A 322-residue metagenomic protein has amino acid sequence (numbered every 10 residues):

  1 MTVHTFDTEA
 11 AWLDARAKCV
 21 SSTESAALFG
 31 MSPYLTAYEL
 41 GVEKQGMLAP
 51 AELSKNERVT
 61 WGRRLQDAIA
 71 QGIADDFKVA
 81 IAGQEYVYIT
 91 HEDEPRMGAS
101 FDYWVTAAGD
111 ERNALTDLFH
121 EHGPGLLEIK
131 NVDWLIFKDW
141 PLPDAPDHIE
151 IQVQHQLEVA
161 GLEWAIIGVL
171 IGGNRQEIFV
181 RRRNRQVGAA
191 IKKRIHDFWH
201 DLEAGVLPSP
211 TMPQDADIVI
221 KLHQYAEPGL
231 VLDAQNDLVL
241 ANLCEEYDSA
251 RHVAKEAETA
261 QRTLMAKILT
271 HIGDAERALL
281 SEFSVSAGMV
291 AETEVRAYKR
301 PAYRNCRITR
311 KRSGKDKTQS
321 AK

Functional and structural regions predicted by a protein language model:
M1-K322: Accessory terminal regions of nucleic-acid processing enzymes
